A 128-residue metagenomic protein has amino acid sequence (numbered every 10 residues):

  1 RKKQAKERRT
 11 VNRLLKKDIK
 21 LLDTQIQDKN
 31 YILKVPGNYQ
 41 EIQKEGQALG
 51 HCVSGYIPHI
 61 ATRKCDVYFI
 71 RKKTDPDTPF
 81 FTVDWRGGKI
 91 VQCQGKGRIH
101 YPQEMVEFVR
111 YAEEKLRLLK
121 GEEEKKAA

Functional and structural regions predicted by a protein language model:
R1-A128: Catalytic-core elements of nucleic-acid end-processing and repair enzymes
